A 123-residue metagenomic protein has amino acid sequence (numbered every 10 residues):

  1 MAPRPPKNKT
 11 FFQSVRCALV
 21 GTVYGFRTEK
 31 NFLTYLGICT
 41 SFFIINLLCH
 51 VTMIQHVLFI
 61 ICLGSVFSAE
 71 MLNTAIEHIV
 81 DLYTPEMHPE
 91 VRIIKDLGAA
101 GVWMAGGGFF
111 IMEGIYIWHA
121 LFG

Functional and structural regions predicted by a protein language model:
M1-A75, Y83, M87-P89, A99-G123: Hydrophobic alpha-helical transmembrane segments
I94: Short basic (Lys/Arg) and small-residue
